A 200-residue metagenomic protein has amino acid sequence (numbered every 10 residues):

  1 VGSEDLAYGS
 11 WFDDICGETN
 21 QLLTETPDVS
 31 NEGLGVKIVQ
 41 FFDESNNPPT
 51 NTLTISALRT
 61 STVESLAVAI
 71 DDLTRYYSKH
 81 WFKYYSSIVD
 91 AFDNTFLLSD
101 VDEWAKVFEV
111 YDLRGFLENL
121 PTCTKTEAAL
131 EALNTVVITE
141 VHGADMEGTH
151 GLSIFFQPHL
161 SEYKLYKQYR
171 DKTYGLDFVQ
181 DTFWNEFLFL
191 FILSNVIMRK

Functional and structural regions predicted by a protein language model:
V1-K200: Terminal, contiguous helix-loop blocks that mediate binding/assembly
